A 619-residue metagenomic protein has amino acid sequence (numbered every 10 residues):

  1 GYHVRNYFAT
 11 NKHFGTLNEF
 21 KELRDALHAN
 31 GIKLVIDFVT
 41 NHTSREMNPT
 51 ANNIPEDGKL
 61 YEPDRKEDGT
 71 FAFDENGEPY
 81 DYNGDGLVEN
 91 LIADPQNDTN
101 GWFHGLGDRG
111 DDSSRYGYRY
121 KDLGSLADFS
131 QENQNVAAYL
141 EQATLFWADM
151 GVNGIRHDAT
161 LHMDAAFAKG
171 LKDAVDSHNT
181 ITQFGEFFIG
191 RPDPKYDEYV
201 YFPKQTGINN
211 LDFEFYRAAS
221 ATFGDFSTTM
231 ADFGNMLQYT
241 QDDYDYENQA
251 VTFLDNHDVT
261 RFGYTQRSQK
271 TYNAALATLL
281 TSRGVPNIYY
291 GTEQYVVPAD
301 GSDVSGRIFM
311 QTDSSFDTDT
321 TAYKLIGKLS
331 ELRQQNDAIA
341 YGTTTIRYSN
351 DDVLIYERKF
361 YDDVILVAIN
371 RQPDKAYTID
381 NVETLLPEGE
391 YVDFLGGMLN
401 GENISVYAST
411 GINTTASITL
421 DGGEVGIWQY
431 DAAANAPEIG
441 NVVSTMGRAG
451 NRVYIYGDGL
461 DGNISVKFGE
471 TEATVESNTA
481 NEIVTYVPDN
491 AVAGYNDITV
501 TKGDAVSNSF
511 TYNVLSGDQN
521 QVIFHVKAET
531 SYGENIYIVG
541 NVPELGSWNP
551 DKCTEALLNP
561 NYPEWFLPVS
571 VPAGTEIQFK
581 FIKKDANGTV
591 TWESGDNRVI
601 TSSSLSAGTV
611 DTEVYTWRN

Functional and structural regions predicted by a protein language model:
G1-M150, A166-I189, D193-Y196, N210 (+1 more regions): Substrate-binding/active-site clefts of carbohydrate-active enzymes
R24-A26, H42, Q142-F253, R267-K270 (+6 more regions): Active-site-proximal helices and loops of the catalytic beta/alpha 8
T384-G389, G457-I464, E529-E534, N541-V542 (+1 more regions): Short proline/glycine-enriched turn/loop motifs at strand-loop junctions of beta-rich domains
S405-L420, K584-N619: Structured interaction patches on ligand/partner-binding surfaces of diverse proteins
A433-G462, A505-D518: Beta-strand/beta-sandwich contexts
D489-G494, V571-T575: Surface-exposed, short loops/turns at beta-strand junctions within beta-sandwich domains
V500-K502, K583: Conserved structural position at the C-terminal beta-strand of extracellular beta-sandwich adhesion modules
A528-E576, K584-L605: Aromatic-rich carbohydrate-binding modules that target alpha-glucans
